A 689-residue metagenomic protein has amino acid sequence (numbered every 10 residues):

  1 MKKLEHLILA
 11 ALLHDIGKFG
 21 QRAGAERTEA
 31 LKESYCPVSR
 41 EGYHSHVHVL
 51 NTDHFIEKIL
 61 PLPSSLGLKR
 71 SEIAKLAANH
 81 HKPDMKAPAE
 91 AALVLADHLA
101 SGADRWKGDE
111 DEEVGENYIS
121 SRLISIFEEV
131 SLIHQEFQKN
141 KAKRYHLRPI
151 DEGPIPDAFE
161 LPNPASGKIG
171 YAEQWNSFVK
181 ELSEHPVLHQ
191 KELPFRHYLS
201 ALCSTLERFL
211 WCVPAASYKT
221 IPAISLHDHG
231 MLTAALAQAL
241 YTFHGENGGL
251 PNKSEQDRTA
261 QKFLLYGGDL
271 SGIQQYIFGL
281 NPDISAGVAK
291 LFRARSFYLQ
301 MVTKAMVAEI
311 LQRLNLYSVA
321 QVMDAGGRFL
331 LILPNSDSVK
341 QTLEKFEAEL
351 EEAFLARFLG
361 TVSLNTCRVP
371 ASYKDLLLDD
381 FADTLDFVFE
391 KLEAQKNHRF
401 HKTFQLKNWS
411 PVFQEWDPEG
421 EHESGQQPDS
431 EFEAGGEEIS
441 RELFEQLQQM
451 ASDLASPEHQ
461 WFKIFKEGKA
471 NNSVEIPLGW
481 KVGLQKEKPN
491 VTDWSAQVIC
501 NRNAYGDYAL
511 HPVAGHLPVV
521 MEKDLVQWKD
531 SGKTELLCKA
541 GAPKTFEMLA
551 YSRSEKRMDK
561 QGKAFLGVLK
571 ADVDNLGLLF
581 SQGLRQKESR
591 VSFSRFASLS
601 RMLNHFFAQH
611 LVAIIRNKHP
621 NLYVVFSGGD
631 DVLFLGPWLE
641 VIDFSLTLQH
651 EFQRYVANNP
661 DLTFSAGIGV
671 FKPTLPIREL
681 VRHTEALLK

Functional and structural regions predicted by a protein language model:
M1-A10, F19, T52-G67, I224-K253 (+3 more regions): Alpha-helical phosphate/pyrophosphate-handling elements in metalloenzyme active cores
M1-G153, W211-A216, D257-R258, F278-F292: Divalent metal-dependent catalytic cores for phosphoryl transfer on phosphate-bearing substrates
F55, A234-G245, F297-L316, E344-F354 (+5 more regions): Alpha-helical scaffold within the catalytic cores of cyclic-nucleotide enzymes
E72-H80, L264, Y317-I332, L359-L378 (+3 more regions): A short glycine-enriched loop-to-beta-strand structural element that forms part of the catalytic core of nucleotide
V307-L331, F358-T361, T366, P370 (+5 more regions): Conserved helix-loop-beta segment at the catalytic/binding core of cyclic-nucleotide signaling proteins
E344-E347, D375-K396, G577, S581 (+3 more regions): Catalytic-core segments of nucleotide cyclases and related cyclic-nucleotide turnover enzymes
A353-L364, K391-T403, V656-N659, R682-K689: Catalytic/regulatory signature loops of cyclic-dinucleotide turnover enzymes and related class III nucleotidyl cyclases
F400-K488, T492, Q497: Cys/His-rich short segments
